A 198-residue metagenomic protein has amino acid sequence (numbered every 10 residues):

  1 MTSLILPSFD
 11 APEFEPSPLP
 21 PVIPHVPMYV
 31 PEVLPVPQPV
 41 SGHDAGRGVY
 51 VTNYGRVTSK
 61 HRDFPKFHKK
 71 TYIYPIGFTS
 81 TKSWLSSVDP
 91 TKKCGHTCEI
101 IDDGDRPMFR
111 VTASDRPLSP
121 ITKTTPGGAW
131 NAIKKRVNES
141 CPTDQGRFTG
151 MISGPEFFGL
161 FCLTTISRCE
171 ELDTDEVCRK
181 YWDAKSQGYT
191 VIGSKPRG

Functional and structural regions predicted by a protein language model:
M1-A11, S17: Intrinsically disordered regulatory regions of transcription factors
P12-D115: Long, contiguous regulatory modules within eukaryotic nuclear regulatory proteins
T112, R116-G198: Polybasic, proline/glycine-rich intrinsically disordered low-complexity segments
